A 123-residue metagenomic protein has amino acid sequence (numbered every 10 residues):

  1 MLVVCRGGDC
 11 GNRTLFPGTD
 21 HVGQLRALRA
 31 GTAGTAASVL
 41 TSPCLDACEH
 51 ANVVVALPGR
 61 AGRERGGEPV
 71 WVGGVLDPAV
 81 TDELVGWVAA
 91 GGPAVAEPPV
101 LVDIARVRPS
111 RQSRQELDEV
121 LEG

Functional and structural regions predicted by a protein language model:
L2-L15, L40-G59: Local cysteine-cluster metal-coordination motifs and their immediate loop/turn environment, predominantly Fe-S cluster
V3, G23, G31-A33, G59 (+1 more regions): Amphipathic, alpha-helical segments enriched in basic
R13-A33: Short, charged low-complexity linear segments at domain edges
H50-G123: Short flanking/linker segments adjacent to small metal-binding domains or redox-active Cys/His motifs
